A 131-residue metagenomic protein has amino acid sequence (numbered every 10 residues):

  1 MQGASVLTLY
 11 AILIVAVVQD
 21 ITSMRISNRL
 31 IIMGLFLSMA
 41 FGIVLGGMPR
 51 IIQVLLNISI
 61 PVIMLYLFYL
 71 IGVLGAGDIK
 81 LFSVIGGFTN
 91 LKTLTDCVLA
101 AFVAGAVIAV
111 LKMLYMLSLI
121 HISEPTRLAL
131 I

Functional and structural regions predicted by a protein language model:
M1-Q2, T8-Y10: N-terminal, positively charged, Ser/Thr/Ala/Gly-biased leader segments that form transit/presequence-like amphipathic
G3-A4, V15-A16, S23-A109: Functional transmembrane core segments of multi-pass inner-membrane proteins
A4-S5, I120: Generic extreme N-terminus detector
Y10, Y66-Y69, Y115: Sequence-level detector for tyrosine residue identity
S23, M116-I120: Perimembrane helix-loop junctions in membrane proteins
I108-M116: Alpha-helical transmembrane segments and their lipid-water interface positions in multi-pass membrane proteins
I120-I131: Single conserved hydrophobic/aromatic residue that forms the stacking wall/gate of nucleotide- or nucleobase-binding
